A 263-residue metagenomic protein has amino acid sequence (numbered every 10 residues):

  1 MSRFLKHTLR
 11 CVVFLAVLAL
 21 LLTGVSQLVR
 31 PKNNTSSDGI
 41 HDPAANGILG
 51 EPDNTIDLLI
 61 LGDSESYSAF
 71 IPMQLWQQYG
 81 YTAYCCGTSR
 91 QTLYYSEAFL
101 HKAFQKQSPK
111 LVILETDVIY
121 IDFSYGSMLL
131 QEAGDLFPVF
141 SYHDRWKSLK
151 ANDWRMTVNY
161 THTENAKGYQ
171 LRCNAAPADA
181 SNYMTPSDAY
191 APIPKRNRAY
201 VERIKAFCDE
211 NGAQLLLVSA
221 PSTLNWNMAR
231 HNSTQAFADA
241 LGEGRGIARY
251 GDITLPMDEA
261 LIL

Functional and structural regions predicted by a protein language model:
K6-Q27: Hydrophobic membrane-insertion alpha-helices, especially the h-region of bacterial N-terminal signal peptides
L21-T82, T92-A98: Membrane/wall-proximal cationic-aromatic binding patches
D57-L58, L111, L216: Structural motif
I60, C85-S89, S187-P194, L224-M228 (+1 more regions): Second-shell loop/turn segments in exported
L61, E65-R145: Membrane-embedded segments
A83, L215, R249-Y250: Hydrophobic beta-strand scaffold residues
Y125-Q214: Secreted/periplasmic serine-hydrolase-like ester/acetyl group-modifying domain
R230-L263: Catalytic His-Asp segment of secreted/periplasmic serine-dependent ester chemistry enzymes
